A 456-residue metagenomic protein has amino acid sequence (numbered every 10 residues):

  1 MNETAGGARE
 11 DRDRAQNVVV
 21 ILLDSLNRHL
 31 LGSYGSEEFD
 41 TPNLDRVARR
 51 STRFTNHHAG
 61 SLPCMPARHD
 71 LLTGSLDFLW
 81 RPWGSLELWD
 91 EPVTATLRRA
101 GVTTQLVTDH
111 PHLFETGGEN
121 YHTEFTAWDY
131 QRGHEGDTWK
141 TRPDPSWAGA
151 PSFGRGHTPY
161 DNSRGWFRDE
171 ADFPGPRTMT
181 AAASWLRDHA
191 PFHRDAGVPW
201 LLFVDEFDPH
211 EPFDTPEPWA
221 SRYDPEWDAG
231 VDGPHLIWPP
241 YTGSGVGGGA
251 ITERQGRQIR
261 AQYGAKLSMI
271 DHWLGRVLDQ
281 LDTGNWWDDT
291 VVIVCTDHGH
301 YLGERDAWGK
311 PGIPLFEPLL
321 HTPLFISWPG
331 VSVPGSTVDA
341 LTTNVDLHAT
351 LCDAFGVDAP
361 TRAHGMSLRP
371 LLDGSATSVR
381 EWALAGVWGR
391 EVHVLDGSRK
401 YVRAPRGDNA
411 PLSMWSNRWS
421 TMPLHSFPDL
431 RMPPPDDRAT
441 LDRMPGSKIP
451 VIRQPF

Functional and structural regions predicted by a protein language model:
M1-T55, S61, R98: Active-site-proximal N-terminal segment of extracellular/periplasmic enzymes that hydrolyze or transfer
T4, E10-D13, F173-H193, S244-T290 (+1 more regions): A long, amphipathic alpha-helix that forms part of the scaffold/cap immediately adjacent to metal-dependent active
D13-V20, Y121-D129, D172-G230, G284-V291: Active-site regions of oxyanion-processing enzymes, predominantly non-cytosolic
R14, E37-D40, A59, G84-D90 (+4 more regions): A short beta-strand-to-alpha-helix junction
F39, P212-P225, Q280-D339, T343: Histidine-centered active-site microenvironments of extracellular/periplasmic hydrolases and transferases
T41, L71, G175, M179 (+3 more regions): Polar, surface-exposed loop/tail segments that function as active-site lids or cofactor/substrate-recognition elements
H69-E170: Catalytic-site neighborhoods of secreted/periplasmic enzymes that process anionic sulfate/phosphate groups
F316-E317, V387-F456: C-terminal, low-complexity/hydrophilic appendages and adjacent surface loops of extracellular/periplasmic anionic
